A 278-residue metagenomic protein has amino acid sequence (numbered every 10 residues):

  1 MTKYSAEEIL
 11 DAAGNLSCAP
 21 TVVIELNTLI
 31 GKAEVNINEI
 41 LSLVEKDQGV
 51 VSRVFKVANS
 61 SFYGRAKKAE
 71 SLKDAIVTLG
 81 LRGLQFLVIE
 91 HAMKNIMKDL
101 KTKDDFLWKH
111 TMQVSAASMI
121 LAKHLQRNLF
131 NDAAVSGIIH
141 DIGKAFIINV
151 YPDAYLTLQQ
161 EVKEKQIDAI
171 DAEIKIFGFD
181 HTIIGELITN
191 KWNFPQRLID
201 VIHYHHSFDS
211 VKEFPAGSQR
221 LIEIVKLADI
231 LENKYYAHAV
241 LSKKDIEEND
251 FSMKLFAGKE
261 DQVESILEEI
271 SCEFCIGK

Functional and structural regions predicted by a protein language model:
M1-E8, A216, N249-K278: Terminal helices and disordered tails flanking the catalytic cores of nucleotide-processing hydrolases
M1-I142, F146-A154, A169-A172, I176-L241: Conserved alpha-helical "signature site" that marks functionally important helical segments or helix/loop junctions
N36-E39, K103, L129, E247-V263: Poly-acidic low-complexity segments
S42, Q160, D200, S265-E268: Replace "anionic and nucleotidyl ligands
P152-E164: Post-HEXXH active-site segment of zinc metalloproteases
S242-I246: Charge-enriched, short contiguous segments at helix-coil
